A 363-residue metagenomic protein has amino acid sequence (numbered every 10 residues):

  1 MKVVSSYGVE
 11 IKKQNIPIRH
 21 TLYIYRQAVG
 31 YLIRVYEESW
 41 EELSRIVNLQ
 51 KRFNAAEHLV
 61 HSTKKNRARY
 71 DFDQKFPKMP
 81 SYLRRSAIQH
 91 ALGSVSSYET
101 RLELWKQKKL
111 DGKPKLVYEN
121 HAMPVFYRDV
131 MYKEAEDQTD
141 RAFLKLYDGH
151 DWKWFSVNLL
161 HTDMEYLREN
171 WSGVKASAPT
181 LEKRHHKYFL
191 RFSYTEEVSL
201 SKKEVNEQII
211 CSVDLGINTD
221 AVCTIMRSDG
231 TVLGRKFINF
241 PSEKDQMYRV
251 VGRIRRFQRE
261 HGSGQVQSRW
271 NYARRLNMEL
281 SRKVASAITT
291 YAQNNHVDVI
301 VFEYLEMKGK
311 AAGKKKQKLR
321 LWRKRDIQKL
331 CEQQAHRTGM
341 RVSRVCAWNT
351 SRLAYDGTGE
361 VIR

Functional and structural regions predicted by a protein language model:
M1-R363: Nucleic-acid substrate recognition interfaces
